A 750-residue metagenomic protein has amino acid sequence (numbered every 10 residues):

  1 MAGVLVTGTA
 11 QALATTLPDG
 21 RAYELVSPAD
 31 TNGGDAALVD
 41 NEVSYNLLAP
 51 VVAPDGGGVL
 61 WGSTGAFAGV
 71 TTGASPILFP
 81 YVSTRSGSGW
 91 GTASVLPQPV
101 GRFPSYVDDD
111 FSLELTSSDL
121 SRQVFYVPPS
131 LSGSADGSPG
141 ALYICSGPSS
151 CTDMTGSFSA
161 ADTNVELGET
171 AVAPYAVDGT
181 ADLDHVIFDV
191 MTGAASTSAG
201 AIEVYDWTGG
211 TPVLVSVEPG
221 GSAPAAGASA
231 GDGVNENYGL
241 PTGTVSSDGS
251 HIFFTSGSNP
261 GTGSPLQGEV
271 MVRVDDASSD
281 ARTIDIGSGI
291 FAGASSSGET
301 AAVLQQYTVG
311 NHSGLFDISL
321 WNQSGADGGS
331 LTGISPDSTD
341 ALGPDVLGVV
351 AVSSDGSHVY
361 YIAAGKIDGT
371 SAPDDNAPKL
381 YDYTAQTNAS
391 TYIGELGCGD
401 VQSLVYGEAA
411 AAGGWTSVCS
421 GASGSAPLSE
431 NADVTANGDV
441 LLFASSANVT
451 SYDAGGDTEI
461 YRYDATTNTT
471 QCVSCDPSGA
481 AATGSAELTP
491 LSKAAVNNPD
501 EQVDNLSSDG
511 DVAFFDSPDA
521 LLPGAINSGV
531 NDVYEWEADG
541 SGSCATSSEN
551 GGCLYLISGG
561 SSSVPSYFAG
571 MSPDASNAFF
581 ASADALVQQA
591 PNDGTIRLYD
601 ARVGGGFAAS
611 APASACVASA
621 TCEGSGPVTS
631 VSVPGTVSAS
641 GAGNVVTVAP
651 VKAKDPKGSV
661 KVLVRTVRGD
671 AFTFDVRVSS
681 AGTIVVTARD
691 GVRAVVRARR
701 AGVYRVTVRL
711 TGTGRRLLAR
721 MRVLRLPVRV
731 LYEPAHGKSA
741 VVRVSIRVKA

Functional and structural regions predicted by a protein language model:
M1-A14: Sec-dependent, cleavable N-terminal signal peptides
Q11-K652: Conserved "turn/edge" positions that cap or connect secondary-structure elements within repeat/scaffolded domains
P591, G714-R725: Short glycine/proline/serine/threonine-rich loop/turn segments at secondary-structure transition edges
A653-L663: Proline-enriched interdomain boundary motifs that mark the N-terminal boundary and often initiate the first structured
F674-S680: Aromatic/hydrophobic beta-strand junction motif of beta-rich domains
V692, K738-V744: Extracellular and select intracellular beta-sandwich modules with Ser/Thr-enriched, small-residue motifs on
G702-V706: Short strand-edge motifs at loop-to-beta-strand transitions and within beta-strands of extracellular beta-rich domains
E733-G737: Short, solvent-exposed loop/turn segments at the edges of extracellular beta-sandwich modules
